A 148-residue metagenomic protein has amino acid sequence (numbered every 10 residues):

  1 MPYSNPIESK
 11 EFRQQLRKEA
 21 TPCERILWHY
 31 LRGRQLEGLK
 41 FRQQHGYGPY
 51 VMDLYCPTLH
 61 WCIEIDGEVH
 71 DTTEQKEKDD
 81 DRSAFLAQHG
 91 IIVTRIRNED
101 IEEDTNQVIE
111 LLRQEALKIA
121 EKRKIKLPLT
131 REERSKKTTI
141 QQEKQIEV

Functional and structural regions predicted by a protein language model:
M1-L39, I119-V148: Solvent-exposed, charged helical/coil patches that constitute nucleic-acid or partner-interaction surfaces
Q15-E19, I26, Q43-K118: Basic, amphipathic alpha-helical patches used to engage nucleic acids or provide basic targeting signals, exemplified
